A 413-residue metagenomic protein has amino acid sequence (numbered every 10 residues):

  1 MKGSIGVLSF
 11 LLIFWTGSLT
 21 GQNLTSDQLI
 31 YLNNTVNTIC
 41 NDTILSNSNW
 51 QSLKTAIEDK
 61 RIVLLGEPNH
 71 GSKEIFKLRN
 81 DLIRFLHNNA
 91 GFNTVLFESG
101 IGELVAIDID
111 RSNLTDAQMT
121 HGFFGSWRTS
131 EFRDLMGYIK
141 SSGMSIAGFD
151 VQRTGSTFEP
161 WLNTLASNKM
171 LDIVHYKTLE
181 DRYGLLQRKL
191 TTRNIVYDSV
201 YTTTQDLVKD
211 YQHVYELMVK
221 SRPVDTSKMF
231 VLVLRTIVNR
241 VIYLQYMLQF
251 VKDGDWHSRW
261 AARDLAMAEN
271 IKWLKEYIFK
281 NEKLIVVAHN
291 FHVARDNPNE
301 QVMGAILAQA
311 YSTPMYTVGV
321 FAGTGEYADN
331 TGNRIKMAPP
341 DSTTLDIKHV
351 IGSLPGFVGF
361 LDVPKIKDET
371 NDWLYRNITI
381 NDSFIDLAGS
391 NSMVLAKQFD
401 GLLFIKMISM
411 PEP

Functional and structural regions predicted by a protein language model:
M1-D27: Bacterial Sec-dependent N-terminal signal peptides
Q22-P413: Structured catalytic-domain cores with a bias toward divalent-metal coordination
